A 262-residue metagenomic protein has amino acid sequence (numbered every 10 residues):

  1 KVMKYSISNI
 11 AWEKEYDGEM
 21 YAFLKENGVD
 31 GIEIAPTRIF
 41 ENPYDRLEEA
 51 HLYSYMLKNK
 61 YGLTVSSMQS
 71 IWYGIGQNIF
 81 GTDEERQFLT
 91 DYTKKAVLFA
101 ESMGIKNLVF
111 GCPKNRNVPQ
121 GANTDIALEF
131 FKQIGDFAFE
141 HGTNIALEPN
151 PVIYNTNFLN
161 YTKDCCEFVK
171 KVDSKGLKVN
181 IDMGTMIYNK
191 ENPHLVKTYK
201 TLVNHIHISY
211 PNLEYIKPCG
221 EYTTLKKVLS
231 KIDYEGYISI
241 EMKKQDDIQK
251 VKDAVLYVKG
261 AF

Functional and structural regions predicted by a protein language model:
K1-I105, F139, S174, K190 (+3 more regions): N-terminal pre-domain/capping segments
M3-N9, K14-G28, T90, G104 (+1 more regions): Histidine-acidic metal/acid-base catalytic patches
G18-E19, N59, N78-K178: Active-site acidic/histidine proton-transfer and metal-coordination neighborhood in alpha/beta enzyme cores
T37, I71, P113, P151 (+1 more regions): Residue-level "edge-of-site" marker
P43-L47, I79-E84, P119-T124, T156-N160 (+3 more regions): Short, solvent-exposed loop/turn segments at secondary-structure boundaries
E49-K60, E129-A138, L195-T198, T224-L229: Catalytic-core regions built around general acid/base machinery
Y73, P113-R116, Y188: Active-site proximal helix/loop that lines the substrate pocket of Rossmann-like NAD(P)-dependent oxidoreductase domains
